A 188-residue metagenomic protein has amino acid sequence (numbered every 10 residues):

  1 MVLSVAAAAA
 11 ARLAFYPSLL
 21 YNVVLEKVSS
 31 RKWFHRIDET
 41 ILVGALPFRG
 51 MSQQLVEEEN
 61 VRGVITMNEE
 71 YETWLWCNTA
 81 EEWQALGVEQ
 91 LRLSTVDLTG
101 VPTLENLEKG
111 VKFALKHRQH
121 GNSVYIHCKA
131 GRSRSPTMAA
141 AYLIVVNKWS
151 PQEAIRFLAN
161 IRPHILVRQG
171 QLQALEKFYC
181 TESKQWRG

Functional and structural regions predicted by a protein language model:
M1-S29: N-terminal membrane-anchoring alpha-helices
S18, M138-A140: A periodicity- and composition-biased signal for non-globular, repetitive helical segments
E26-I126, A140-W186: Cysteine-based protein phosphatase catalytic domain of the PTP/DSP
G131: Conserved G/P- and acidic residue-centered "switch" motifs that form tight phosphate/ATP-binding loops in soluble
